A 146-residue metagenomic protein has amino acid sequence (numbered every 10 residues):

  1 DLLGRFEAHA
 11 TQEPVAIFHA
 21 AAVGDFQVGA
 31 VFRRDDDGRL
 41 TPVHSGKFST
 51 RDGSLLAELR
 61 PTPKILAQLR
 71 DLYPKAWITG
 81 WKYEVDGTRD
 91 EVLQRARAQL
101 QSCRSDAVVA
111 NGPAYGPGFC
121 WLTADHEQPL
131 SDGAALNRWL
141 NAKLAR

Functional and structural regions predicted by a protein language model:
D1-V109, A114-Y115: Glycine-rich phosphate/dinucleotide-binding loop and adjoining beta-alpha-beta core of small-molecule
D106, A110-R146: Glycine-rich phosphate/pyrophosphate-binding loop and the adjoining helix
